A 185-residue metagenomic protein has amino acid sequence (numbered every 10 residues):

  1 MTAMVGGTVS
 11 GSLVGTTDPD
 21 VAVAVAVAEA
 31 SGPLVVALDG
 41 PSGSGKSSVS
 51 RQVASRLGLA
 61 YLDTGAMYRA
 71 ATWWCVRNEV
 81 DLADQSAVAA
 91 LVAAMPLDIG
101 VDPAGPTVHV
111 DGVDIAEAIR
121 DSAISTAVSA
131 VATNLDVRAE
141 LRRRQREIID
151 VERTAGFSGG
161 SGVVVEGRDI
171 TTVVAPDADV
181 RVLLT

Functional and structural regions predicted by a protein language model:
V5-G7, G11-D20: N-terminal pre-Walker A segment at the start of P-loop NTPase domains
D20-A28: Pre-Walker A adenine-sensing motif
V36-L38: Hydrophobic anchor at the beta1->P-loop junction of P-loop NTPases
S42: The conserved Walker
G45: Conserved glycine(s) of the Walker
V49: Hydrophobic positions on the alpha1 helix immediately C-terminal to the Walker A/P-loop
S55-A123: N-terminal phosphate/diphosphate-binding loop that engages ATP/GTP or pyrophosphate donors across diverse enzyme folds
A116-T185: ATP-dependent NMP and nucleoside kinases share a basic, alpha-helical "lid"
